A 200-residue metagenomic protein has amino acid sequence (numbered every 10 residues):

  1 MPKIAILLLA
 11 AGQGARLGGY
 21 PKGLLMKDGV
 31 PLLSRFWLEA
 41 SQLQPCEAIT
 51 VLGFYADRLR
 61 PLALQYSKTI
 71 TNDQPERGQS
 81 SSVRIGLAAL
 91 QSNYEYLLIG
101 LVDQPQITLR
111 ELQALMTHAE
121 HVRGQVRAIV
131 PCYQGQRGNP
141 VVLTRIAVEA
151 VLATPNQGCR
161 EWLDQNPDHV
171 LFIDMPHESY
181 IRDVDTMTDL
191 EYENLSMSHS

Functional and structural regions predicted by a protein language model:
P2, I6, E149, T154-S200: Conserved alpha/beta core of the MobA/IspD/sugar-nucleotide pyrophosphorylase nucleotidyltransferase superfamily
P2-G53: N-terminal glycine-rich phosphate-binding loop and ensuing alpha1 helix
L8, P21, L33, G86 (+3 more regions): Residue-level signal for inorganic ion chemistry
L17, L59-A63, L115, V151 (+1 more regions): Hydrophobic packing residues within well-ordered alpha-helices of enzyme cores
G19-K22, K27-P31, T50, F54 (+6 more regions): Residues at secondary-structure transition points
K27, I70-N72, P131, I173 (+1 more regions): Hydrophobic residues at beta-strand termini and immediately following loops that shape nucleotide-binding pockets
L33-Y96, R110: Conserved N-terminal catalytic core of the sugar/cofactor nucleotidyltransferase
E76-R145, E149: Conserved beta-loop-beta/alpha segment of the NTase-like Rossmann-fold superfamily that binds/positions NTPs
